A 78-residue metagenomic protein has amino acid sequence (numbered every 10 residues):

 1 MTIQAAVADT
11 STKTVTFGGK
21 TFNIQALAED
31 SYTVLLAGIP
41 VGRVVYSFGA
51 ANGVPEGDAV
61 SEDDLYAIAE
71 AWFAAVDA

Functional and structural regions predicted by a protein language model:
T2-T14, V41-A78: Mixed-charge, Lys/Arg-enriched low-complexity segments
S11-V41: Amphipathic, interaction-prone secondary-structure segments
